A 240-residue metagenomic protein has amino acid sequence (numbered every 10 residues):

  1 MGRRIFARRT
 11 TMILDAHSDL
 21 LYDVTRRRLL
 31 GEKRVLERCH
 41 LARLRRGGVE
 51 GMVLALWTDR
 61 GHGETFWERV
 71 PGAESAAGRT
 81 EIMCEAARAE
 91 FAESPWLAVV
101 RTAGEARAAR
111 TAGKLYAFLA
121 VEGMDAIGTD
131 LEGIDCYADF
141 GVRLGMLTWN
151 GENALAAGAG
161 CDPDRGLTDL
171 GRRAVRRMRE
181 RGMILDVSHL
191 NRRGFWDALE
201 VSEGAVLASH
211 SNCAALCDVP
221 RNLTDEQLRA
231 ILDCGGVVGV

Functional and structural regions predicted by a protein language model:
M1-G2, L185: A broad helix-preferring feature
G2-D164, A214, D218-V240: N-terminal hydrophobic targeting/anchoring segments and the immediately downstream early-domain regions of hydrolases
L167: Cysteine protease catalytic core and zymogen-processing segment of caspase-like enzymes
L170-V240: Catalytic pocket-lining loop regions of alpha/beta-barrel enzymes, especially the amidohydrolase/enolase/GH5 lineages
